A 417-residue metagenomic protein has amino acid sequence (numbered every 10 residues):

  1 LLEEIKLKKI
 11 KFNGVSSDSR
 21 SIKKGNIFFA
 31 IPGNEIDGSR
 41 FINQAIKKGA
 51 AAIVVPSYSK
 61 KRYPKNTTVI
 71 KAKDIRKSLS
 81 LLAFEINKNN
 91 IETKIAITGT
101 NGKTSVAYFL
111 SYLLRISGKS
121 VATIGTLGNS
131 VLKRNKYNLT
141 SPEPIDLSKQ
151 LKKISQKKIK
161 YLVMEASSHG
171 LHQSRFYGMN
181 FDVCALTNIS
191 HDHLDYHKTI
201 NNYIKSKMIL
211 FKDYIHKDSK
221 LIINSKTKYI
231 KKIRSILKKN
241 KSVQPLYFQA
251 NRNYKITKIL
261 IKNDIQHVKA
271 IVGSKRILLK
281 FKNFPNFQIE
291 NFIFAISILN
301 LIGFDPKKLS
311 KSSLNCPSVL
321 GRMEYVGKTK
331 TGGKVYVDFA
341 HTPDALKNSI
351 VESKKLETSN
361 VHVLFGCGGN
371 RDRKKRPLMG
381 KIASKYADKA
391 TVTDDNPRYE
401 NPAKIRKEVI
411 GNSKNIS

Functional and structural regions predicted by a protein language model:
L1-L81, E85, K228, L278-K280 (+3 more regions): N-terminal leader/targeting and accessory segments in enzymes
S21, D264, G273-K389, G411 (+1 more regions): Nucleotide phosphate-binding/pyrophosphate-handling subdomain across enzymes that bind or process nucleotide phosphates
I27, A52, V183, K220 (+1 more regions): Well-ordered beta-strand positions
I42, S111, L151, K207 (+3 more regions): Generic hydrophobic/aromatic pocket-lining and core-packing "Φ" positions
I53-S57, L237-K262, K280-N286, S310-N315 (+1 more regions): Beta-strand->loop->alpha-helix junctions that form or flank phosphate-binding loops in nucleotide-handling enzymes
I53-Y63, K334, P377-S417: C-terminal helical cap/extension that packs against the catalytic core of soluble nucleotide-cofactor enzymes
P64-K73, N135-N138, N240-L246, T257 (+1 more regions): Active-site regions of enzymes building and remodeling cell-envelope glycoconjugates
K77-S225, Y229-S242, I296-L299, L356-E357: Phosphate-binding loop of NTP-binding sites
